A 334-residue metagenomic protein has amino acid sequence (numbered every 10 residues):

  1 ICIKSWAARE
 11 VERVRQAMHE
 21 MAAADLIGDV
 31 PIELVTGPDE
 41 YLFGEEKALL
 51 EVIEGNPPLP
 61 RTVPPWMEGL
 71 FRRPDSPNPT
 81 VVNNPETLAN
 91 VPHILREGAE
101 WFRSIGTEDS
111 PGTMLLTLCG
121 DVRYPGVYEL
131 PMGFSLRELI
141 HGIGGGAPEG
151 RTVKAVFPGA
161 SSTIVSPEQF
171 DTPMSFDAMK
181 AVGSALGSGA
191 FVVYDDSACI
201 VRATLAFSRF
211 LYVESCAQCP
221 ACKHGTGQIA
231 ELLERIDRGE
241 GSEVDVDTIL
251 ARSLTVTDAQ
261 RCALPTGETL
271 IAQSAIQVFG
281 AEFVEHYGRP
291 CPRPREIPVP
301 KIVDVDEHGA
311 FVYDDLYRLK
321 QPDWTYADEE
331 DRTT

Functional and structural regions predicted by a protein language model:
I1-F43, A48, R151-D171, F176-D177 (+4 more regions): Small-residue-enriched alpha-helical segments and adjacent helix-cap loops that form tight helix-helix packing
C2-K4, V35, C119-D121, L130-P131 (+6 more regions): Generic beta-strand/beta-sheet core signal
V11-M132, P322, A327-E329: Hydrophobic alpha-helical positions that pack around
Y41, K154-T163, S184, R209-E231 (+1 more regions): Local cysteine-cluster metal-coordination motifs and their immediate loop/turn environment, predominantly Fe-S cluster
L59, P64-P92, F176, V182-S215 (+1 more regions): Gly/Pro-rich active-site capping loops and adjacent beta-alpha segments that organize cofactor/substrate pockets
P64-P65, P74-D75, V81-T87, T152 (+2 more regions): Intrinsic disorder at enzyme termini
M132-P148: Short amphipathic, charge-patterned alpha-helical segments
G145-A155, S197-Q218, R235-L264, A281-R289 (+1 more regions): Immediate flanking context of iron-sulfur cluster ligation sites
